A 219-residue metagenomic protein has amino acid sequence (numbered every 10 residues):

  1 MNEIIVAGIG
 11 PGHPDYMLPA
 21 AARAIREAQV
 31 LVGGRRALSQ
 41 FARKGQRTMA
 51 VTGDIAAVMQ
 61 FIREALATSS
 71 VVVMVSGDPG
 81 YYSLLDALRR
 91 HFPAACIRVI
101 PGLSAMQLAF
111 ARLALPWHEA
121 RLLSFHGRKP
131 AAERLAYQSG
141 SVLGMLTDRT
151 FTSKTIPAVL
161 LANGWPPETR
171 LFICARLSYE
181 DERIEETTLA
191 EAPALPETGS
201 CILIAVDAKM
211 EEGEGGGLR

Functional and structural regions predicted by a protein language model:
M1-I100, Q107-L108: Class I S-adenosyl-L-methionine
N2-V6, S70-V71, S139-R219: A contiguous loop/helix-start segment that scaffolds small-molecule binding in enzyme catalytic cores
A24-E27, F92, Y137-Q138, A162-P167: Short, conserved loop/helix-junction motifs that constitute active-site signature segments in enzyme catalytic cores
G33, M49-V51, V99, E119-S124 (+3 more regions): Structural signal for conserved beta-strand scaffold positions within catalytic alpha/beta enzyme cores
L38-Q40, S104-L108, T152-S153, S178-E180: Short gly/pro/ser/thr-enriched loop/turn and capping motifs at secondary-structure boundaries
D54-Q60, A105, R128-A131, S178-D181 (+1 more regions): A short acidic, often aromatic-flanked loop/helix-cap motif at beta-alpha or helix-coil junctions that lines enzyme
G80-S141, E186-T188, A194, T198: Class I SAM-dependent methyltransferase SAM-binding "motif I" and its flanking Rossmann-like core
